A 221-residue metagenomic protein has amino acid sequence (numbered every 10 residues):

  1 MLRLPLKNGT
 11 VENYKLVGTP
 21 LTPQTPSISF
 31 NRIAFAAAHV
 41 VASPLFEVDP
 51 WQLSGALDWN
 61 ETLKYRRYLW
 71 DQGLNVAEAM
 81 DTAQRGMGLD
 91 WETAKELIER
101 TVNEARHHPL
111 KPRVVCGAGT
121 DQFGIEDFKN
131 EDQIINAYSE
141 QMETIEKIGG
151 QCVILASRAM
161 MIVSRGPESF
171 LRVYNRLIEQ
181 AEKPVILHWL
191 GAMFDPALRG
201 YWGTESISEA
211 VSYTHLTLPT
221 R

Functional and structural regions predicted by a protein language model:
M1-A38, T62: N-terminal amphipathic alpha-helix/helix-capping segment at the start of soluble metabolic enzymes
L4-L6, M160, H215: Hydrophobic transmembrane signal anchors and adjacent membrane-proximal interface regions, especially in viral
R32-E205: Active-site beta->alpha loop and helix N-cap motifs at the rims of alpha/beta catalytic domains
T204-Y213: Active-site glycine-rich loop that binds ribose-phosphate moieties when present
T214-T220: Conserved small/polar residues in nucleotide/adenosyl-binding loops
